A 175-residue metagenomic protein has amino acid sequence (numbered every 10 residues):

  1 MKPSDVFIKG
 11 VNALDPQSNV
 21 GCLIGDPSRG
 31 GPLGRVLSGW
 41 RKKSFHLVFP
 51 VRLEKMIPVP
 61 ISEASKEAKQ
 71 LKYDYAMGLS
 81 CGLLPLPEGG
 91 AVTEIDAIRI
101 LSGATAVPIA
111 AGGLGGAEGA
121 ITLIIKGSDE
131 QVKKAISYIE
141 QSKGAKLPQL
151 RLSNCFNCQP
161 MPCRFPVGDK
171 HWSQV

Functional and structural regions predicted by a protein language model:
M1-G119, I124-I139, C158-P162: Conserved phosphate- and dinucleotide-binding cores of soluble alpha/beta proteins, encompassing both enzyme active
I139-Q149: A common structural junction motif
P148-N157: Interdomain boundary/hinge elements
Q159-V175: Short, low-order "capping/linker" segments at domain edges
